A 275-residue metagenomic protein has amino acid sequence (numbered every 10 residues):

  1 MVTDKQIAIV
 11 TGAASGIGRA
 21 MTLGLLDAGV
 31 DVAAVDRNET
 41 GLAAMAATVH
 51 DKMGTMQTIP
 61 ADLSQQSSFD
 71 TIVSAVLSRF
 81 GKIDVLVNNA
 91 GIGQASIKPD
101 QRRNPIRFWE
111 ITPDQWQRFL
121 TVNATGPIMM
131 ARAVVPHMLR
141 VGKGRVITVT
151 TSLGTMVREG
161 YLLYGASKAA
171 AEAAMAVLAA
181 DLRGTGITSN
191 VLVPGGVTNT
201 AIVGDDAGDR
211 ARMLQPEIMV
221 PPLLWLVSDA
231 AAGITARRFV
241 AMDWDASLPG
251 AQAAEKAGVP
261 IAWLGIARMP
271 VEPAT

Functional and structural regions predicted by a protein language model:
V2-A33: Canonical Rossmann dinucleotide-binding motif of NAD(H)/NADP(H)-dependent dehydrogenases/reductases, specifically
V30-M45: Conserved glycine-rich Rossmann-like NAD(P)H-binding loop of the short-chain dehydrogenase/reductase
E39-T40, P60-T71, P113: The beta1-alpha1 cofactor-binding region of Rossmann-like NAD(H)/NADP(H)-dependent oxidoreductases
D70, G93-Q117, R140, G160-L163: Conserved mid-core segment of classical short-chain dehydrogenase/reductases
R107-Q115, R145-A170, M175-A176, A180-G184 (+1 more regions): Catalytic loop of short-chain dehydrogenase/reductase
A131-R132, A176: A short, exposed helix-loop element centered on a Lys and neighboring polar residues
G184, V191-L192, G208-T275: C-terminal helical subdomain
